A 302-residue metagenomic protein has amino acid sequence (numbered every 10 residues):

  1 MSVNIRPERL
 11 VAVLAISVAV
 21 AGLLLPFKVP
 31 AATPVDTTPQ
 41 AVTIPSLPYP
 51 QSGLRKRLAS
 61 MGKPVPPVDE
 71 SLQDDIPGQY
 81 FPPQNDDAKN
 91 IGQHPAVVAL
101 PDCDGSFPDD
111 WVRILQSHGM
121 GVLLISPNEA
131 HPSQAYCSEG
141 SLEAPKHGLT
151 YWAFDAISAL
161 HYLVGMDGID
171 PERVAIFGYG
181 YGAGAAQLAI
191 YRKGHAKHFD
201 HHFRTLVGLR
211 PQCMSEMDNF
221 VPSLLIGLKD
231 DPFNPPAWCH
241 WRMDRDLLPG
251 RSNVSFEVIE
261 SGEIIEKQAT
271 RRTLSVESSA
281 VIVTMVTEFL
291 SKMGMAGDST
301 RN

Functional and structural regions predicted by a protein language model:
A32-I91: N-terminal cap/lid segment of alpha/beta-hydrolase-fold proteins
I91-D102: Short beta-strand element of the alpha/beta-hydrolase
F107-D109, I114-S117, S126-Y151, E266-R271: Cap/lid segment of the alpha/beta-hydrolase catalytic domain
E143-M166: Alpha/beta-hydrolase active-site loop
G178-A186: Gly/Ala-rich beta-loop-alpha elbow adjacent to hydrolase catalytic centers
Y191-F203: Conserved hydrolase catalytic core segment
D200, R204-S255: The feature captures the conserved acid-bearing segment of alpha/beta-hydrolase catalytic domains
R251-N302: C-terminal catalytic histidine-bearing segment of alpha/beta-hydrolase fold enzymes
